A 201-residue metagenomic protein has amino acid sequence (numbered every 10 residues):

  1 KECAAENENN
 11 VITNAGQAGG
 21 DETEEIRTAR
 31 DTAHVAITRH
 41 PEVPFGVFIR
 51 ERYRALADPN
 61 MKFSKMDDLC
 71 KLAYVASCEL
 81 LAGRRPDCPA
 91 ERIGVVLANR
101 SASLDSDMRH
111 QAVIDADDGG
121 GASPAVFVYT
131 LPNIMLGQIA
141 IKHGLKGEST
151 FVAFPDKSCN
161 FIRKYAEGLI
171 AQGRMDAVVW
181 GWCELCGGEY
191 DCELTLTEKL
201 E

Functional and structural regions predicted by a protein language model:
K1-M175, V179-E201: Conserved "HGTGT" condensation-loop signature of ketosynthase/thiolase-family condensing enzymes that catalyze
